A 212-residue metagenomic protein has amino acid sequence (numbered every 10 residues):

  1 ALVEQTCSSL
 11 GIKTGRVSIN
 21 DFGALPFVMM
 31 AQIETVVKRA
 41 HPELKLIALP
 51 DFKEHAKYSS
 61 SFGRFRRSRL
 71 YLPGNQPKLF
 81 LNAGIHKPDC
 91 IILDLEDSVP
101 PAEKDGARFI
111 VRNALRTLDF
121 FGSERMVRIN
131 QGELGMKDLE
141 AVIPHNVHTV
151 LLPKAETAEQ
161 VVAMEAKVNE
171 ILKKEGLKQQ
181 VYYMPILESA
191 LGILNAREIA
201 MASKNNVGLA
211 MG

Functional and structural regions predicted by a protein language model:
A1-S60: N-terminal intrinsically disordered, cationic/polar leader segments that include organellar targeting peptides
F62-R64, R69-K87, I92-M211: Conserved alpha/beta-domain cores
